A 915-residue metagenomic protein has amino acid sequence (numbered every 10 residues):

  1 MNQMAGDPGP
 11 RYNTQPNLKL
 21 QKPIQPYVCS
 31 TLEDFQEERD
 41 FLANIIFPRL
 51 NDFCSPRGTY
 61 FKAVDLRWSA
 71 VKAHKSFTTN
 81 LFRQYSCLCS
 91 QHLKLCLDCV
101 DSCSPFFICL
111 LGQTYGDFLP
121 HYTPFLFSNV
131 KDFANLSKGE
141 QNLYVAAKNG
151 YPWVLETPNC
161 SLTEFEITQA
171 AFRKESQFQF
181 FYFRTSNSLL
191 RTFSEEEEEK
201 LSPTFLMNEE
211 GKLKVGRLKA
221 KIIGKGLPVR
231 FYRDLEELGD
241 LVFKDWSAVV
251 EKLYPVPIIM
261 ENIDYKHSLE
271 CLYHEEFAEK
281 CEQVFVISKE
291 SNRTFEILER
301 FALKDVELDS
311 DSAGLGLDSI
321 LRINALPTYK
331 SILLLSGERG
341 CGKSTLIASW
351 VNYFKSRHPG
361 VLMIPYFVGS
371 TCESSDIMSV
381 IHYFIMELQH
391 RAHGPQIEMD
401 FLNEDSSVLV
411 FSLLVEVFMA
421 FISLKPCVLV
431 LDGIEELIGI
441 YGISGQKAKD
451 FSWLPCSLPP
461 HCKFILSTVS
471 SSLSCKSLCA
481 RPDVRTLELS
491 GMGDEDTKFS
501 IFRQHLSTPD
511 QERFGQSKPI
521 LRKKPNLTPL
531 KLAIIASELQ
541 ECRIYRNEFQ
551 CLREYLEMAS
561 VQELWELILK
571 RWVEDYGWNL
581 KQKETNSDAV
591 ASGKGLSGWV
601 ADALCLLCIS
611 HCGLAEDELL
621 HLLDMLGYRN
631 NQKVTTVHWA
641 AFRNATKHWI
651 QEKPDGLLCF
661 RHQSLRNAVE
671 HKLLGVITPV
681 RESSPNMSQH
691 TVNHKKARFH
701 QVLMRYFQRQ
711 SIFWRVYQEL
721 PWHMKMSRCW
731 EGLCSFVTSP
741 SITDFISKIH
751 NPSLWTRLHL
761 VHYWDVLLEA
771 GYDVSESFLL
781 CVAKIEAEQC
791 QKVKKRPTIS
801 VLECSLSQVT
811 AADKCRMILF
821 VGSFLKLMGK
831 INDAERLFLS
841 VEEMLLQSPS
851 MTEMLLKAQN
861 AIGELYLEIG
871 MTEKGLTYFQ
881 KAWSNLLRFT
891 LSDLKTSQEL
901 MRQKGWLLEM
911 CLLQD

Functional and structural regions predicted by a protein language model:
M1-L269: Conserved catalytic or regulatory cores that recognize and/or transform ribose-phosphate-containing ligands
V256-R339, A348-W350, S407-K425, I440-D450 (+2 more regions): N-terminal flanking helix/linker immediately upstream of nucleotide/cofactor-binding cores
L317, R339, P359, M386 (+3 more regions): Leucine-rich, hydrophobic repeat-scaffold detector
C341, T345-L429, I434-I440: Post-nucleotide-binding-loop coupling segment downstream of the phosphate-binding loop, primarily in RecA-like P-loop
L346, S444-K449, E548-E557, N579-V600 (+2 more regions): Amphipathic alpha-helical scaffolds
S470-L473, T508-Q562, G598-H621, I650-S664 (+1 more regions): Amphipathic alpha-helical "lid/sensor" segments that cap RecA-like P-loop NTPase cores
L487-S517, I534, E557-G577, L665-V676: Conserved small helical "lid"/interfacial subdomain of P-loop NTPases
C612, L620-Q710, T743-I746, P752-Y772: C-terminal leucine-rich, beta-strand-based interaction scaffolds used for sensing/assembly
